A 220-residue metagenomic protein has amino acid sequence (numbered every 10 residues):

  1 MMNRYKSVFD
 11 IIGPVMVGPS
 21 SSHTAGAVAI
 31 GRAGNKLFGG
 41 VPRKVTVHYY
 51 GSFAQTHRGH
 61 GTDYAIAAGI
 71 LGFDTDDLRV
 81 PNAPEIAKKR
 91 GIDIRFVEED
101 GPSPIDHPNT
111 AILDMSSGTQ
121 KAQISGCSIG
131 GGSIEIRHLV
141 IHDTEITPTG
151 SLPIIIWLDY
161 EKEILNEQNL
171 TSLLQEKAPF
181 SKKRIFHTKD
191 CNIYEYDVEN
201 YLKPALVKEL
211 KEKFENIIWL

Functional and structural regions predicted by a protein language model:
M1-V8, G39-R43: Acidic-glycine-rich active-site phosphate/pyrophosphate-binding loop
G13-G31: Conserved phosphate/anionic-ligand binding catalytic regions in large, soluble enzymes, centered on
V17, A33-G40, L71-T75, E85 (+5 more regions): Generic secondary-structure signature for well-ordered alpha-helical cores
A27-N35, I66-A67: Buried hydrophobic packing segments
L37-Y49, D74, V80-P81, P102 (+1 more regions): Non-transmembrane, aqueous-exposed alpha-helical and coiled segments at domain scale
T46, Y50-F96: A structural-propensity feature for long, helix-poor, extended segments
E85-C127: C-terminal edge-of-domain segments
F96, S125-L220: A conserved regulatory-domain signal marking ACT and ACT-like small-molecule sensing domains and adjacent regulatory
